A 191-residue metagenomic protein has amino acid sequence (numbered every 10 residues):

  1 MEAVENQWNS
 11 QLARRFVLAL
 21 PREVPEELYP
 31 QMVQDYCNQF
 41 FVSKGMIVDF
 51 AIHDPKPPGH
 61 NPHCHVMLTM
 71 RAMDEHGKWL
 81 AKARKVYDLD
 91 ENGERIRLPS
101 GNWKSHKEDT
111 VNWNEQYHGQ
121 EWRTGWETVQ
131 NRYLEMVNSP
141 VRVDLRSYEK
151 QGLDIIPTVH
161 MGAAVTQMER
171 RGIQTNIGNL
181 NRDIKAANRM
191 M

Functional and structural regions predicted by a protein language model:
M1-E2, P55-P62, T69-M191: Single-stranded nucleic-acid nicking/binding segments centered on His-rich, glycine/basic loops
M1-L12: SsDNA-processing nucleotidyl-transfer enzymes
R14, M46, H60-P62: Envelope-exposed proteins and targeting segments
F16-E26, E108-E115: Short histidine-centered catalytic/ligand-binding loop motif
V17, D49-A51, H63-M67: Soluble periplasmic/extracytoplasmic beta-strand elements of cell-envelope proteins
L20-R22, I52-D54, L68-M70: Flexible glycine-/small-residue-rich
R22-I52, G125, V129: A short, contiguous, amphipathic alpha-helix enriched in charged residues
Y29-Y36, H63-H65, L80-A83: "Short basic amphipathic alpha-helical interaction patches in structured regions
